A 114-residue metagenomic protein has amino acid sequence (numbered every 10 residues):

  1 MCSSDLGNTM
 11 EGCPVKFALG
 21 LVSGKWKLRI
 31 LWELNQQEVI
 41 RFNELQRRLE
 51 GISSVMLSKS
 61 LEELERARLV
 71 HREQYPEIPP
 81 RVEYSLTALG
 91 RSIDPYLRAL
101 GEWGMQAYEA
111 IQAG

Functional and structural regions predicted by a protein language model:
M1-S3: Short, small-residue-biased leader/transition segments that mark boundaries at the very start of proteins
T9-M56, E83: N-terminal helix-turn-helix DNA-binding core of bacterial DNA-binding proteins
V15, L19, L97-Y108: Hydrophobic alpha-helical core bundles mediating ligand binding, dimerization, or RNAP-core interactions
L57, L61-L64: Basic amphipathic alpha-helical segments that dock to polyanions
R68: Glycine-centered, phosphate/nucleic-acid-interacting loop/turn motifs that mediate DNA/RNA or nucleotide
R72: Short beta-strand "wing" residues that participate in macromolecule-binding interfaces
P76-A99: Basic, amphipathic "hinge/linker" alpha-helix immediately C-terminal to the N-terminal HTH DNA-binding motif
A110-G114: Short, charged recognition helix plus adjacent turn of helix-turn-helix-like nucleic-acid-binding domains
